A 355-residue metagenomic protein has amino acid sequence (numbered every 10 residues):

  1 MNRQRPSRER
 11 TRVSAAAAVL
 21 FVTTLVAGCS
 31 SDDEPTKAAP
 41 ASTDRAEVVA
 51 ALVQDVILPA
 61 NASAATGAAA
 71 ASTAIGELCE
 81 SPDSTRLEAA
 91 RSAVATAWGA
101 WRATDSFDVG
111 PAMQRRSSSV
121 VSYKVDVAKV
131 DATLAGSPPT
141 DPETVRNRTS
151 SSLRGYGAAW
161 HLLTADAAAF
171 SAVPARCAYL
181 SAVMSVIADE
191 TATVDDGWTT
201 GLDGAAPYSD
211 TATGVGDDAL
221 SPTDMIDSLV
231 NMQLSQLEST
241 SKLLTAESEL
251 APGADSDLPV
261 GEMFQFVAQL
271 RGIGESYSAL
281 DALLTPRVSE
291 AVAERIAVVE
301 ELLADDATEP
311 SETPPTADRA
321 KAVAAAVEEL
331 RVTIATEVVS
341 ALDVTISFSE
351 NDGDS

Functional and structural regions predicted by a protein language model:
N2-A17: Bacterial N-terminal signal peptides that target proteins for export
T24-G28: C-terminal motif of bacterial Sec signal peptides marking the signal peptidase cleavage site
S30-D33: Bacterial signal peptide processing site
A38-S355: Mature extracytoplasmic or organellar-lumen-exposed domains after removal of signal/transit peptides
